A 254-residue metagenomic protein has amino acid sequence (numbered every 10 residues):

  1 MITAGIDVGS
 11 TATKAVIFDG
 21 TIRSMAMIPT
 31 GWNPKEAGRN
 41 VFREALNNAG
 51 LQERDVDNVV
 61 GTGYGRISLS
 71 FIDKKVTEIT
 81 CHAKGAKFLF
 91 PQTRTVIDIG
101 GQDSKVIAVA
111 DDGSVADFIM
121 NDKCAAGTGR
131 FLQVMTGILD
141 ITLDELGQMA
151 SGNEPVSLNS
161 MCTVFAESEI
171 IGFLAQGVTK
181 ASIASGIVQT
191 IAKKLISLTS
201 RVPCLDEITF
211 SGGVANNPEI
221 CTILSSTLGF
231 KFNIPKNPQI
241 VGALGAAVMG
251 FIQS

Functional and structural regions predicted by a protein language model:
T3-E44, V115-C124: Short glycine-rich, Thr/Ser-proximal phosphate-binding strand/loop in the N-terminal lobe of ATP-dependent enzymes
S24-T30, A49-T80, A116: Short beta-strand-loop/turn "lid" adjacent to the catalytic site in phosphate-handling enzymes
Y64, C204-T227, P238-G242: Glycine-rich phosphate-binding loops at beta-strand->alpha-helix junctions
Y64-S114, L244-I252: Conserved phosphate-binding catalytic cores of ATP/NTP-utilizing and phosphoryl-transfer enzymes
D111-S151, P155, C162, V248: Glycine-rich phosphate-binding loop plus the immediately following alpha-helix
G129-L132, P235-S254: Glycine-rich phosphate-binding/hydrolytic loop that grips phosphoryl groups
L146-I183: A mobile "lid/hinge" subdomain adjacent to the ATP/sugar-phosphate binding pocket shared across diverse ATP-dependent
S168-T199, Q239: Adenine-nucleotide phosphate-binding core of ATP-dependent small-molecule kinases
